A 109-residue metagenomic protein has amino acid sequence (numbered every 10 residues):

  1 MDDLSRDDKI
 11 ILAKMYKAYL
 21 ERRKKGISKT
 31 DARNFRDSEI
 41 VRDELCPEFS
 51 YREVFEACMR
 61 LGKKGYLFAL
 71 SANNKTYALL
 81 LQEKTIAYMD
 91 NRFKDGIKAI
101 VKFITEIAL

Functional and structural regions predicted by a protein language model:
M1-S28: Short alpha-helical segments that sit at the start of domains
L20-R23, V41-R42, A87, A99-I100: A composition-biased, non-transmembrane "mature-region" signal
T30-Y51: Short helix-coil junctions and helix-kink-helix linkers
P47-G65: Short amphipathic alpha-helical interaction segments
S71-Y77: Short, Lys/Arg-rich nucleic-acid/phosphate-binding segment
E83-A108: Short, amphipathic alpha-helical interaction segments positioned at domain boundaries
